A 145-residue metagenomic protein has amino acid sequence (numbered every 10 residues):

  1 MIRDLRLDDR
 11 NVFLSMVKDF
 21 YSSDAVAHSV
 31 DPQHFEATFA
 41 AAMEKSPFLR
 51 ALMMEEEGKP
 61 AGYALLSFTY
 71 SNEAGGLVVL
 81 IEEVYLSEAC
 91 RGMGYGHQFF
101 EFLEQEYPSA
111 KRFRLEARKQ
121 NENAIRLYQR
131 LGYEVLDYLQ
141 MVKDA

Functional and structural regions predicted by a protein language model:
M1-S15: A short beta-loop-alpha structural element at the N-terminal edge of CoA-dependent acyl/N-acetyltransferase catalytic
K18-A40: Conserved GNAT-fold acetyl-CoA-binding loop/helix
A41-M53: A short helix-loop-beta-strand connector motif used in the catalytic cores of GNAT acetyltransferases and, in some
M53, K59-F68, L80, Y85: Conserved beta-strand in the GNAT
Y70-I81, R91, K111, L136: A conserved beta-turn-beta hairpin within the catalytic core of GNAT-like acetyltransferases that forms part
C90-F102: Conserved acetyl-CoA pyrophosphate-binding loop and the N-cap/start of the following alpha-helix in GNAT-like
H97, K119-D137: Conserved active-site alpha-helix within GNAT-family acetyltransferase domains
F100, Y107-A117: Conserved GNAT acetyl-CoA-binding A-motif
